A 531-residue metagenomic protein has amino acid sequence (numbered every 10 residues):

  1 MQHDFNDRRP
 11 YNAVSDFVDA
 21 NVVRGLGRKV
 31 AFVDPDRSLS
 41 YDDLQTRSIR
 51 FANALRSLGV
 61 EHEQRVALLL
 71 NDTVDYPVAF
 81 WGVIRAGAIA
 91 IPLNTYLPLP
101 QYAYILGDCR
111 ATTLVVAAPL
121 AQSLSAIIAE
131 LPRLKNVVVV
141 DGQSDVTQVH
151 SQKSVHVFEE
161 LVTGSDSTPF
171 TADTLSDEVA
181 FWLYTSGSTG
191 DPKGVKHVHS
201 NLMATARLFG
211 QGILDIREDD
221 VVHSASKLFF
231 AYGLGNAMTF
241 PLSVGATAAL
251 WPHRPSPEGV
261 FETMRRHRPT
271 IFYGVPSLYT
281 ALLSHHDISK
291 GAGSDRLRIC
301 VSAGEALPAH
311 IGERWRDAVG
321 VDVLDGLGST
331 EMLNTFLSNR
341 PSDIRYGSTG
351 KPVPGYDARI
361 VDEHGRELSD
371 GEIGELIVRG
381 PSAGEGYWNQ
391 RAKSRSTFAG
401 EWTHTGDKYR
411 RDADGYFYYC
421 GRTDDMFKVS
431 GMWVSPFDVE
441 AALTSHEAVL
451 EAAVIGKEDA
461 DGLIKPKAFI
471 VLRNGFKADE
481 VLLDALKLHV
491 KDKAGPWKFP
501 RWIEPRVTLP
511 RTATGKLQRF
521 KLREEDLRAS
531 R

Functional and structural regions predicted by a protein language model:
P10, R28-T73, P77-W81, P98-A103 (+1 more regions): Conserved AMP-binding/adenylate-forming core of the ANL superfamily
R28, V138-D141, H156, T163-Y184 (+2 more regions): Conserved pre-ATP/AMP-binding loop-to-beta segment of ANL
S40-D43, D173, A180-A204: Conserved AMP-binding A3 loop
S57-L58, R85-E160, R265, L472-N474: Structural core segment of the AMP-binding/adenylate-forming
L97, L114-V116, R265, F272 (+7 more regions): AMP-binding/adenylate-forming catalytic core of the ANL superfamily
V140, D492-K516: AMP-binding/adenylate-forming catalytic domain of the ANL superfamily
M203-S224, F229-T270, H285-D287: Conserved AMP-binding/adenylation subdomain of ANL enzymes
A246, P269-G274, S284-R345, D357: Gly/Ser/Thr-rich phosphate-binding loop
